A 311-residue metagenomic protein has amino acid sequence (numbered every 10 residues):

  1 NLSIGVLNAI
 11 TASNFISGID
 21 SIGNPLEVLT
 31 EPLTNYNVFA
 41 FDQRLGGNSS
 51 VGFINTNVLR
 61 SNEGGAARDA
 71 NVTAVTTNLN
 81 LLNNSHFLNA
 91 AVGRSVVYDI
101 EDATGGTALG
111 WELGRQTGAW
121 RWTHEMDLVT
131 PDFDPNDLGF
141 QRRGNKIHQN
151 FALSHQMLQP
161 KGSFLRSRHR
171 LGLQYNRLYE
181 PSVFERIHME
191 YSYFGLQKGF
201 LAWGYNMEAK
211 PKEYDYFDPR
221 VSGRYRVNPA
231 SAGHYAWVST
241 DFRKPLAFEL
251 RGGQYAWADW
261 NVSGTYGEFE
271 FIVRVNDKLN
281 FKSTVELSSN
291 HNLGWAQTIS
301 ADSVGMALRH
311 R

Functional and structural regions predicted by a protein language model:
N1-T76: A conserved hydrophobic secondary-structure block that centers on an alpha-helix together with its immediately flanking
A70, N83, F87, A91-R311: Exposed, low-structure sequence patches enriched in small/polar residues
